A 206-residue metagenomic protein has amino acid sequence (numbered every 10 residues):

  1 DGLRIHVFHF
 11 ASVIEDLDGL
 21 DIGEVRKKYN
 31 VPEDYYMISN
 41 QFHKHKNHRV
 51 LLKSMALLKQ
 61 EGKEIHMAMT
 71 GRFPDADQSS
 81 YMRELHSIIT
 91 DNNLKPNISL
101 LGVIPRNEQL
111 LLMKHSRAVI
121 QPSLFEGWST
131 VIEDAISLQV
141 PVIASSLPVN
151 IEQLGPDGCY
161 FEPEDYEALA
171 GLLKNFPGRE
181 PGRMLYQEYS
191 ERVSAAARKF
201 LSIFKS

Functional and structural regions predicted by a protein language model:
H9-K28, P32, N47: Acidic anion/phosphate-binding donor-loop and adjacent secondary structure in glycosyltransferase catalytic cores
N30-K46, L52-M55: Conserved donor-binding/catalytic core segment of Leloir-type glycosyltransferases
M82-N107: Nucleotide-activated donor-binding/catalytic signature segment of Leloir-type glycosyltransferases, i.e., the conserved
L111-S116: Short alpha-helical donor nucleotide-sugar binding micro-motif in glycosyltransferases
L124: Aromatic "clamp/platform" in nucleotide-sugar-dependent glycosyltransferases that forms part of the donor/acceptor
S137, P141-A144: Short hydrophobic beta-strand element within catalytic cores of glycosyltransferases and related nucleotide-activated
C159-E167, L173-R179: Conserved acidic donor-binding segment of nucleotide-sugar-dependent glycosyltransferases
G178-S206: A charged, aromatic-enriched C-terminal amphipathic alpha-helix characteristic of glycosyltransferases across folds
